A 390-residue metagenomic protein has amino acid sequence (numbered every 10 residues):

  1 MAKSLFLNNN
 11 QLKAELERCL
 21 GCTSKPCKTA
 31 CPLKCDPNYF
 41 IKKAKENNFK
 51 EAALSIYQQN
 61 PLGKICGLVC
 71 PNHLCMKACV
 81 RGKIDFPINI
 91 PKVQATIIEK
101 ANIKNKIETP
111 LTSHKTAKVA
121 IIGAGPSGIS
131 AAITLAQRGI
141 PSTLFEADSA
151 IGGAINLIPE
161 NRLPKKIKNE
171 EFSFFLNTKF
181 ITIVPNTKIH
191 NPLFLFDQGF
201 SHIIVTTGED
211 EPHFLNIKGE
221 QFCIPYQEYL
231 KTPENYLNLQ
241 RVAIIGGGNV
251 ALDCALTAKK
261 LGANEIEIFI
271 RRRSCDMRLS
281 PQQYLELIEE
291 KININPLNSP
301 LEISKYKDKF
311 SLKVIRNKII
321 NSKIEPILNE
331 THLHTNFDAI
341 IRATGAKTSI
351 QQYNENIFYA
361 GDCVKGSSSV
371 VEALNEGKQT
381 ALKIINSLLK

Functional and structural regions predicted by a protein language model:
M1-F6, K34-E46, I56-Y57, K83 (+5 more regions): Beta1-alpha1 glycine-rich phosphate/pyrophosphate-binding loop at the start of Rossmann-like nucleotide-binding domains
M1-K118, V205-Q221, Y306, F337 (+5 more regions): Ferredoxin-type iron-sulfur electron-transfer modules and their immediate structural context
A14, C19, T23, L62 (+5 more regions): Short, functionally important structural connectors and interaction interfaces within domains
E17, S24, I121-F145, V184-L193 (+4 more regions): Rossmann-like dinucleotide/flavin-binding elements
G67, D148, G152-I155, E160 (+9 more regions): Generic secondary-structure boundary/loop-capping signal
T96, F145, F200, I204 (+1 more regions): Aromatic-residue hotspot detector
K166-H213, E220-K231, L261-S349: A Rossmann-like FAD-binding core segment of flavoenzymes
